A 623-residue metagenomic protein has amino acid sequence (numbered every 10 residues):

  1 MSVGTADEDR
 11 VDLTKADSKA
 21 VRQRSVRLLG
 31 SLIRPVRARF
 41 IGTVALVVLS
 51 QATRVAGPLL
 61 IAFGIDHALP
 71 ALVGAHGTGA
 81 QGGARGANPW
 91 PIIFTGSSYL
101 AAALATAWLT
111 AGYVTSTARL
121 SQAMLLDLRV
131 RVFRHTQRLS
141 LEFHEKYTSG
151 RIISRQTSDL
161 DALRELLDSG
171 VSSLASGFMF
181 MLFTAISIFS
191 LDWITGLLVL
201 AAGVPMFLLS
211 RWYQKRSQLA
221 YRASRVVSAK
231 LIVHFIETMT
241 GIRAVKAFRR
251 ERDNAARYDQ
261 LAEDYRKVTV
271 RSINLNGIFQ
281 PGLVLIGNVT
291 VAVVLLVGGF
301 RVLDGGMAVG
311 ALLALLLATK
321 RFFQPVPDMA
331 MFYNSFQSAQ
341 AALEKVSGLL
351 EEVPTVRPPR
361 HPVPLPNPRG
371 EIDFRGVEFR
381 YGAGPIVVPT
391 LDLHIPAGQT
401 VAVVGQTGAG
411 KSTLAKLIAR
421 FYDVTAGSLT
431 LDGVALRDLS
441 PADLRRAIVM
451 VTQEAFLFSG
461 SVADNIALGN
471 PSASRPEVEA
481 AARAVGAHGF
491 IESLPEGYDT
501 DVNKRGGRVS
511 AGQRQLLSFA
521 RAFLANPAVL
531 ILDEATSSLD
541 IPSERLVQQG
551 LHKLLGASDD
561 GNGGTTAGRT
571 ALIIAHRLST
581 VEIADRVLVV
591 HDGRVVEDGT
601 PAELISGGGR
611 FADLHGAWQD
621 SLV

Functional and structural regions predicted by a protein language model:
V21-R27, I33-V36, Y113, T117-S121 (+2 more regions): Juxtamembrane loop-to-helix connectors within ABC transporter transmembrane domains
F40-L109, F189-G196, A292, G305-V309: Transmembrane helix-loop-helix hairpins at lipid-water interfaces of multipass membrane proteins, especially the type-1
G42-L49, Y99, S169-A223, V294-M307 (+1 more regions): Transmembrane helices of ABC transporter permease
T95-T106, T110, V199, G203-F207 (+3 more regions): Hydrophobic alpha-helical segments in the permease module
V132, T136, V245, V346 (+1 more regions): Helix-loop junctions and hydrophobic alpha-helical segments within the transmembrane domains of large membrane
E145-G150, A223-R271, H361: Loop segments that connect adjacent transmembrane helices in multi-pass transporters
R250, N274, R321-E351: Cytosolic ends of transmembrane helices, especially the final helix of ABC transmembrane type-1 domains
P358-P359, L365-V623: ABC-type nucleotide-binding domain
